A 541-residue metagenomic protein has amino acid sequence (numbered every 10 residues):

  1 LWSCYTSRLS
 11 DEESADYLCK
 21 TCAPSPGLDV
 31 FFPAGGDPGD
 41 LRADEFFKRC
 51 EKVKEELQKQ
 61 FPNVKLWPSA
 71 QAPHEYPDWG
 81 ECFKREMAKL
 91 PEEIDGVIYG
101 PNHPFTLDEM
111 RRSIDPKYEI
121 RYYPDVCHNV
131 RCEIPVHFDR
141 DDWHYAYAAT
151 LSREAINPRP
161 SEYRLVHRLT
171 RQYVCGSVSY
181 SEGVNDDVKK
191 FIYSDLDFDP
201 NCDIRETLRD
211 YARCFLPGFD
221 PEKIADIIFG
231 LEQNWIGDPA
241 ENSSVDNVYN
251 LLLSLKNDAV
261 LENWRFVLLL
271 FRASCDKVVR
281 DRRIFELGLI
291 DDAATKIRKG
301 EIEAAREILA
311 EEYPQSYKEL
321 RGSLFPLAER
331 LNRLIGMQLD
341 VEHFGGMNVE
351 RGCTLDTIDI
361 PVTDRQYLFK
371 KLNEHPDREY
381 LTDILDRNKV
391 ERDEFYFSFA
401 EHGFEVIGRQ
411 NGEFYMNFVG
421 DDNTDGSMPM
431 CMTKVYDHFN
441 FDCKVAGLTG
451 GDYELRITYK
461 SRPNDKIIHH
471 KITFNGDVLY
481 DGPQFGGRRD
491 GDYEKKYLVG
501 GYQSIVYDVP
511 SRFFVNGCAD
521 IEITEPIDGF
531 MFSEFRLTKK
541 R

Functional and structural regions predicted by a protein language model:
W2-F219, P314-E329, R333: Catalytic-core regions of glycoside hydrolase
S3-K20, A34, P38-K48, N102-E109 (+5 more regions): Generic structural signal for short, solvent-exposed loop/turn connectors between secondary structure elements
F46, E81, R111-R112, E133-H137 (+7 more regions): Surface-exposed beta-strand edges and their flanking turn/coil or helix-capping segments
A146-L151, N157-R159, D203, E241 (+3 more regions): Poly-acidic low-complexity segments
L169-V174, D203, K223, V435 (+2 more regions): Generic detector of ordered secondary-structure context
S181-K189, N201-N388: C-terminal non-catalytic alpha-helical accessory regions
L368-R541: Extracytoplasmic
